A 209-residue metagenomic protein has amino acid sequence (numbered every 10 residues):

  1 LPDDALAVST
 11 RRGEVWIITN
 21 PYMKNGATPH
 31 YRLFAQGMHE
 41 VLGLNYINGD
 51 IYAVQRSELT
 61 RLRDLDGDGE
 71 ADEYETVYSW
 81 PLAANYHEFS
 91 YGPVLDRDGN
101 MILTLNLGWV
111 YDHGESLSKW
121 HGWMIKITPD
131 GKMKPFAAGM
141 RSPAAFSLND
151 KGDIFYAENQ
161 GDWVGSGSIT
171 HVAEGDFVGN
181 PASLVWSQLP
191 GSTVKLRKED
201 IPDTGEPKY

Functional and structural regions predicted by a protein language model:
L1-Y209: Beta-propeller domains with acidic blade repeats across secreted/periplasmic ectodomains and cytosolic WD/CNH propellers
